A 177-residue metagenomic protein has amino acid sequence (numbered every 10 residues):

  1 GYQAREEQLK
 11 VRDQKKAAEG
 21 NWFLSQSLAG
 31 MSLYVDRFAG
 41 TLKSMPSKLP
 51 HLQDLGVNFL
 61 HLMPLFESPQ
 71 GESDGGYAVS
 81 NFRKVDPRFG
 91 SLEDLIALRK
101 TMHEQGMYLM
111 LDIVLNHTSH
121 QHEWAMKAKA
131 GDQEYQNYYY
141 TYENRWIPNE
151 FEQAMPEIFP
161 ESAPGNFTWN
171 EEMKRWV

Functional and structural regions predicted by a protein language model:
G1-S27, Y34, R88, Q105 (+1 more regions): Alpha-amylase-like alpha-glycosidases and glucanotransferases acting on alpha-linked glucans and related
A29-L33, L60-L62, L109-L111: Hydrophobic faces of well-ordered beta-strands that scaffold small-molecule active sites in alpha/beta enzyme cores
A29-V35, S80-R83: Glycine- and acidic
L33-S44: Active-site mouth loops of central-metabolism enzymes
G40, H51-K100, M107, L115-H122: Aromatic-lined carbohydrate-binding/catalytic grooves of carbohydrate-active enzymes
P46-L49: Short hydrophobic/charged patches on amphipathic alpha-helices used for structural packing and interfaces
